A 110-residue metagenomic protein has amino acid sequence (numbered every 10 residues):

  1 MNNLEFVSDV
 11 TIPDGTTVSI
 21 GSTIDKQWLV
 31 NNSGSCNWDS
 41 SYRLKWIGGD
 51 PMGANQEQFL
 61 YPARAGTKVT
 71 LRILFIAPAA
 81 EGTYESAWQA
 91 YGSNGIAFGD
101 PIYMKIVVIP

Functional and structural regions predicted by a protein language model:
E5-V10, W46-F59: Short beta-strand and strand-turn-strand segments in soluble, beta-rich domains
I12-V18, L60-Y61: Short beta-strand segments of immunoglobulin-like
G21-Q27, T83-S86: Short, solvent-exposed loop/turn segments enriched in Ser/Thr/Gly
N31-M52, A90-G92: Short acidic, flexible loop segments centered on an aromatic residue
L60-V69, V108: Short proline/glycine- and polar residue-rich coil/turn motifs
L74-G82: Short, surface-exposed loop/turn segments at beta-strand-coil junctions that are enriched for proline with nearby
G95-I102: Beta-sandwich strand segments
Y103-I109: Short beta-strand edge segments in extracellular beta-sheet folds
